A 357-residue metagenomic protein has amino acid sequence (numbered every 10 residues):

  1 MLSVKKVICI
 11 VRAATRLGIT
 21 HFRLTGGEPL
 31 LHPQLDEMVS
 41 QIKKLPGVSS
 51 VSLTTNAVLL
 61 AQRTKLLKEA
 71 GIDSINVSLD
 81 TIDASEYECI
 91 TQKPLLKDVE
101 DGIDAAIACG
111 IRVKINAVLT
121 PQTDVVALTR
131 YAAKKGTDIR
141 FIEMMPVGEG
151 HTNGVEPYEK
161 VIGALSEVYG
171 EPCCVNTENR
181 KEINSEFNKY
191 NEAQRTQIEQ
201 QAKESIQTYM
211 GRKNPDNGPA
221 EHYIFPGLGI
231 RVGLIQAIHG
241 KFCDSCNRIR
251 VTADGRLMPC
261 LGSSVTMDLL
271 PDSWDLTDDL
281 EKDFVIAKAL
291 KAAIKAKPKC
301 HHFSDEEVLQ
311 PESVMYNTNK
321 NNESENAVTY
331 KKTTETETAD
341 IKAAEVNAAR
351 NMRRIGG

Functional and structural regions predicted by a protein language model:
M1-L24, L31-I142: Radical SAM/AdoMet-radical enzyme domain recognition
V4, L96, V155, L280 (+1 more regions): Electropositive phosphate-/nucleotide-binding environments in soluble metabolic enzymes
L79, E143, Q236, L261: Short secondary-structure boundary segments
S85-E88, K93-R231: Radical SAM enzyme [4Fe-4S]-AdoMet core and its adjacent flexible, acidic and glycine-rich loops/tails across
N179-S205, G240-G357: Radical SAM enzyme core and accessory elements
R231-G233, P259: A sequence-level detector of short linear motifs
G233-H239: Short, basic/aromatic recognition patches
